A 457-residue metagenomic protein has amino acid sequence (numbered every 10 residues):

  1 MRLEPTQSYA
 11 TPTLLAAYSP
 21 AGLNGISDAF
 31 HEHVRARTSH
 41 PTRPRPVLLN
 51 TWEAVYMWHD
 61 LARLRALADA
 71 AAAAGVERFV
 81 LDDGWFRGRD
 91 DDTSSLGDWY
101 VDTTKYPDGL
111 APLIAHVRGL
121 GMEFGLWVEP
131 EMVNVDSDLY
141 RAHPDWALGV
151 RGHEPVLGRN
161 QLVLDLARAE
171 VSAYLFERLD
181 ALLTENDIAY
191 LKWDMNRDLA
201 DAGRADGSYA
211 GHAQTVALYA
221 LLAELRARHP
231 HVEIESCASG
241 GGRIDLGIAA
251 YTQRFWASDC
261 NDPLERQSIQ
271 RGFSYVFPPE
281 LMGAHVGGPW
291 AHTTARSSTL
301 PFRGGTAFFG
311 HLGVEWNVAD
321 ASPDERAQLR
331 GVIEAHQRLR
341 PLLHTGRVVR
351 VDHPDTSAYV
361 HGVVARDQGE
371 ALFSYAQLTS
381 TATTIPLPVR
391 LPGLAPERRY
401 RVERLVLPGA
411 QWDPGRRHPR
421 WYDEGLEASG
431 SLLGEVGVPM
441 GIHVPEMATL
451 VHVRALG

Functional and structural regions predicted by a protein language model:
M1-S39, M57-L61: Beta-strand-rich recognition/accessory modules
T6, L49, F79, V117 (+6 more regions): Conserved, mostly hydrophobic/aromatic
Y18, G22, V55-H59, F86-D92 (+9 more regions): Flexible loop/turn segments at secondary-structure boundaries
T42-E177, Y190: Aromatic-lined carbohydrate-binding/catalytic grooves of carbohydrate-active enzymes
D108-G109, H143, A147-T299, H311-W316 (+1 more regions): Active-site neighborhood of glycoside hydrolase catalytic domains
D165, T379-G457: C-terminal beta-sandwich/jelly-roll accessory domains of carbohydrate-active enzymes
P301-V349: Catalytic cores of secreted or luminal carbohydrate-active enzymes
H353-P396: Carbohydrate-binding surface patches
